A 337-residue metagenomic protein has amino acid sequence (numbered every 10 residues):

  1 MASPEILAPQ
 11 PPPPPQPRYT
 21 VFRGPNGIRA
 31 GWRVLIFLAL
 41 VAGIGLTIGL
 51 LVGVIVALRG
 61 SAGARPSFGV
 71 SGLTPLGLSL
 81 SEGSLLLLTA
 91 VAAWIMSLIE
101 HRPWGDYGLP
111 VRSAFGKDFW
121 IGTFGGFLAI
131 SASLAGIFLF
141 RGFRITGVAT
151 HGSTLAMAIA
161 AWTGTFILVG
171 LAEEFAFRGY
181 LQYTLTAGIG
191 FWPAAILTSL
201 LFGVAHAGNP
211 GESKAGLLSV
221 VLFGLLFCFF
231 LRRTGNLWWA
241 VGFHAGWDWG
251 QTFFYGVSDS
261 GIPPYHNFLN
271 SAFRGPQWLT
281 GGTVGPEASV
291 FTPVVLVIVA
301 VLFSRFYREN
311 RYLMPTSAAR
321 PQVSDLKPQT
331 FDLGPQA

Functional and structural regions predicted by a protein language model:
M1-W104, G108, T252-A337: N-terminal, membrane-interfacial amphipathic/helix-forming hydrophobic leader that caps and precedes the first
Q16, A172-L197, F229-N236: Membrane-interface helix/loop boundary segments of multi-pass membrane proteins
V52-L80, L98-F175, Q182-A187, T316 (+2 more regions): Juxtamembrane helix-loop-helix connectors linking adjacent transmembrane helices in multi-pass membrane enzymes
G83-L88, I159-T163, L217-L222, V294: Membrane-embedded alpha-helical segments of multi-pass membrane proteins, especially the transmembrane helices
I130-S131, W162, F166-I167, G190-A207 (+1 more regions): Small-polar-interrupted transmembrane alpha-helices in polytopic inner-membrane proteins
V148, A205-K214: Membrane-interface helix caps and helix-loop-helix hairpins in membrane proteins
G216-Q277: Functionally important transmembrane alpha-helices
